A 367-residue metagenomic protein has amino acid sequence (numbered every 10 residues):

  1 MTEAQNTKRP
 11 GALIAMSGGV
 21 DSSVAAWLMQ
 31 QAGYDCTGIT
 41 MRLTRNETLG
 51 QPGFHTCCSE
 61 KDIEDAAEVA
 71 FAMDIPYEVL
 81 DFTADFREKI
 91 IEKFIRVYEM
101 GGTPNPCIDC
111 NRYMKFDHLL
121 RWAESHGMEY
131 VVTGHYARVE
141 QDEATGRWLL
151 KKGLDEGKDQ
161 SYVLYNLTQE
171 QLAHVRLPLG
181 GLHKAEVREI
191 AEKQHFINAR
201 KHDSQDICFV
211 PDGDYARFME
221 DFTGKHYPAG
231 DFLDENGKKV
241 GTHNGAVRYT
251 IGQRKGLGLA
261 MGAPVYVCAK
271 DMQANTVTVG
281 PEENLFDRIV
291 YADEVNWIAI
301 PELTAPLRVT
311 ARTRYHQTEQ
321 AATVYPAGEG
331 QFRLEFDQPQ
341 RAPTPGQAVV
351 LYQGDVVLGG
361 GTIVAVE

Functional and structural regions predicted by a protein language model:
M1-Y165, R176, A185-E186: ATP-dependent adenylation/nucleotidyltransferase module used to activate substrates
V132-E367: AMP-forming adenylation/ATP pyrophosphatase catalytic core
